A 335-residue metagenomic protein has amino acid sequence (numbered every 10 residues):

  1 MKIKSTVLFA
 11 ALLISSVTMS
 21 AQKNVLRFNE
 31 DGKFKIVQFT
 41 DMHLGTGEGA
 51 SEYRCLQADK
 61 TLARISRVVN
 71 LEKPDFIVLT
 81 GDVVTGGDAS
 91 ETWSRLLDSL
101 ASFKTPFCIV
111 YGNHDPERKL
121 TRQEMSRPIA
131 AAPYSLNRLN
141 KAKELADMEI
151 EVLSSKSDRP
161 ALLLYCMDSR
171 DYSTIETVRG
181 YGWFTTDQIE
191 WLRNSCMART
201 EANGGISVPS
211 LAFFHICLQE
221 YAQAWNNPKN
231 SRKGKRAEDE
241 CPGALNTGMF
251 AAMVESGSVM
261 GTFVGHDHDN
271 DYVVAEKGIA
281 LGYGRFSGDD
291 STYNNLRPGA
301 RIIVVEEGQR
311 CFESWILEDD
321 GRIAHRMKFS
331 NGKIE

Functional and structural regions predicted by a protein language model:
K2-L13, V17-L56, S66-E72, A101-F103 (+4 more regions): Acidic, histidine-bearing metal-coordination/catalytic regions of metal-dependent phosphoesterases
K23-F28, S94-G205, R301-E306: Extended active-site neighborhood of metal-dependent phosphoesterases/phosphodiesterases
K23-N24, E30, E149-D158, L164 (+2 more regions): Binuclear metal-dependent phosphoesterase catalytic core
F34-T46, A161-D171, F213, I279-F286: Active-site-proximal beta-strand elements of phosphoester/diester hydrolases
T40-L62, V84-E91, Y134, I175-W183 (+2 more regions): Acidic/histidine-rich helix-loop elements that form or flank divalent-metal/phosphate-binding sites at the catalytic
D41, I65, I77, D82 (+8 more regions): Divalent metal-coordination and catalytic microenvironments
G45-E48, T85-D88, I109-L120, Y172-I175 (+4 more regions): Active-site environment of divalent metal-dependent phosphoester hydrolases
E72-F76, L163-C166, V178-D271: His/acidic metal-ligating clusters that form di-metal
